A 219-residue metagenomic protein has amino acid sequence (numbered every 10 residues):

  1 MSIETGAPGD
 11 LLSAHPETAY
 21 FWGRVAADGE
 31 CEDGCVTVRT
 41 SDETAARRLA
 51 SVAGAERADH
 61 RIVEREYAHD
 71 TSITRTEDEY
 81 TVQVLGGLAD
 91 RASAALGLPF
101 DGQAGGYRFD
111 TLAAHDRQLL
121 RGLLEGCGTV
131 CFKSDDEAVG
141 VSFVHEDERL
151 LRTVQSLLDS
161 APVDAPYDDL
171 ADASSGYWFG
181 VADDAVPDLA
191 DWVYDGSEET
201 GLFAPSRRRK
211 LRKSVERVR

Functional and structural regions predicted by a protein language model:
M1-R219: Internal intein/HINT superfamily modules and their associated LAGLIDADG
